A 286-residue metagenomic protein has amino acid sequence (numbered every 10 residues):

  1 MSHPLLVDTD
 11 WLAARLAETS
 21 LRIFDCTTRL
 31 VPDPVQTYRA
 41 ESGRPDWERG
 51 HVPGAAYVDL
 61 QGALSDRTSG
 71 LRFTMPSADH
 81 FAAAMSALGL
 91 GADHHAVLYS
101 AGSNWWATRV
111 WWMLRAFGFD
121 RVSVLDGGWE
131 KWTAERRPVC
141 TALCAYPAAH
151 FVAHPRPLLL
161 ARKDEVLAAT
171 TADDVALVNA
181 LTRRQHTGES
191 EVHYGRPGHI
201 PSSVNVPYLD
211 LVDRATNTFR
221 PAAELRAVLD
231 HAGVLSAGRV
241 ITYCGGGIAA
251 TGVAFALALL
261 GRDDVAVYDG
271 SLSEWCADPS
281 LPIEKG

Functional and structural regions predicted by a protein language model:
M1-G286: Cytosolic catalytic domains that perform sulfur/thiol-centered chemistry
